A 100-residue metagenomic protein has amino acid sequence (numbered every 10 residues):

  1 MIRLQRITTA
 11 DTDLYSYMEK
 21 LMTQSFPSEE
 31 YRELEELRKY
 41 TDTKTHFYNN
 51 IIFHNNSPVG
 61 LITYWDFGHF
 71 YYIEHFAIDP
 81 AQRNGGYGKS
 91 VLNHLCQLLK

Functional and structural regions predicted by a protein language model:
M1-E36: Short amphipathic alpha-helix that is part of the acyltransferase structural core
A10, D79, R83: Glycine-/small-residue-rich active-site loops that bind phosphorylated ligands and cofactors
F26-H54: Active-site rim helix/loop that mediates acceptor-substrate recognition in acyltransferases
I51, S57-W65, F70-A77: Conserved beta-strand in the GNAT
Q82-H94: Conserved acetyl-CoA pyrophosphate-binding loop and the N-cap/start of the following alpha-helix in GNAT-like
Q97-K100: Conserved GNAT acetyl-CoA-binding A-motif
